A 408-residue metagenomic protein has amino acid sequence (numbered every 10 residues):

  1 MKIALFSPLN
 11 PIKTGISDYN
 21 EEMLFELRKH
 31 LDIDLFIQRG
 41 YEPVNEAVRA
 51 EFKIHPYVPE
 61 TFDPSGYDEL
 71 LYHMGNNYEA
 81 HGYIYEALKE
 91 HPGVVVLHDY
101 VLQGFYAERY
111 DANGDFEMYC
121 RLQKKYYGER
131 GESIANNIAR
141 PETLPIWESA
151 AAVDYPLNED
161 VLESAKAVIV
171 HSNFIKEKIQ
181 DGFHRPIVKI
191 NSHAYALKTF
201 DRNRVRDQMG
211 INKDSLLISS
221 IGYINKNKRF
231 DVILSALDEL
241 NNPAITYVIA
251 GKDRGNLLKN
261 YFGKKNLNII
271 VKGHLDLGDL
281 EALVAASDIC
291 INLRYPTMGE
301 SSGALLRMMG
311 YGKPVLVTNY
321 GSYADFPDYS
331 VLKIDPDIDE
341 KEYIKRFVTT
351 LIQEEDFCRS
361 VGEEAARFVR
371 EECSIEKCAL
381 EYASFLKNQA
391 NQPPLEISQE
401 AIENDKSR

Functional and structural regions predicted by a protein language model:
L5, I169, N212-K228, L234-L237: Conserved donor-binding/catalytic core segment of Leloir-type glycosyltransferases
G40-Y41, I221, T246-K259: Glycosyltransferase donor-sugar binding loop
I146-I187, A194-A196: A short, active-site helix/loop in glycosyltransferases that binds the activated sugar's phosphate group
K198-I211: A short helix/loop element that forms part of the nucleotide-sugar donor recognition site in Leloir-type
D207, T350, F357-E372, C378-S384: A short, well-ordered alpha-helix in the C-terminal region of glycosyltransferases
L258-E281: Nucleotide-activated donor-binding/catalytic signature segment of Leloir-type glycosyltransferases, i.e., the conserved
G310, P314-V317: Short hydrophobic beta-strand element within catalytic cores of glycosyltransferases and related nucleotide-activated
A324-T349: Change "using UDP/GDP/dTDP sugars" to "using nucleotide sugars
